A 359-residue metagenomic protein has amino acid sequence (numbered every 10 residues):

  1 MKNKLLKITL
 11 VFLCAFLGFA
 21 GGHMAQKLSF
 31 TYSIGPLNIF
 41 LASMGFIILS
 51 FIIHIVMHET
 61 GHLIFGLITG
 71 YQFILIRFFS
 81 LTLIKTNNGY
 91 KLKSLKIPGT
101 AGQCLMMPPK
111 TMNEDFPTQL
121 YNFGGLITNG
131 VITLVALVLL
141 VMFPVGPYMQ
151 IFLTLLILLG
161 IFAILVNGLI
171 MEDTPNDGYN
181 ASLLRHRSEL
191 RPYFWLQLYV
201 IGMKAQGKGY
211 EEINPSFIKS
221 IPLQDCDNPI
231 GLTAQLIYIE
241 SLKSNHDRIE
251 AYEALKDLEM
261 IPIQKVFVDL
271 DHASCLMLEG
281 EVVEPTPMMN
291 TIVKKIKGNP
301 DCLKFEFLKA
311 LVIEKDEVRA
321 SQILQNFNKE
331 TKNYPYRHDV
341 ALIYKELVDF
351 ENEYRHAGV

Functional and structural regions predicted by a protein language model:
M1-I47: Topogenic membrane-insertion module of multi-pass membrane proteins
P36-I55, M149-L165: Membrane-embedded alpha-helical segments that form the functional core of polytopic membrane enzymes, especially those
F46-K110: Small-residue-rich helix-interface/hinge motifs
T60-L75, G168-E172, L276-E279, A310-I313: Catalytic Zn2+-binding segment of zinc metalloproteases
I68, C104-D115, E172-S241, D257 (+1 more regions): Polar-ligand-bearing catalytic/cofactor-coordination segments of membrane-embedded or membrane-tethered inner-membrane
K110-K204: Hydrophobic transmembrane alpha-helical segments that form the core helix bundle of multi-pass membrane enzymes
E212-L223, D247-M260, E281-I296, D316-K329 (+1 more regions): Alpha-helical repeat scaffolds
L236-H246, E253-K297, D301-K315: Alpha-helical adaptor scaffolds
